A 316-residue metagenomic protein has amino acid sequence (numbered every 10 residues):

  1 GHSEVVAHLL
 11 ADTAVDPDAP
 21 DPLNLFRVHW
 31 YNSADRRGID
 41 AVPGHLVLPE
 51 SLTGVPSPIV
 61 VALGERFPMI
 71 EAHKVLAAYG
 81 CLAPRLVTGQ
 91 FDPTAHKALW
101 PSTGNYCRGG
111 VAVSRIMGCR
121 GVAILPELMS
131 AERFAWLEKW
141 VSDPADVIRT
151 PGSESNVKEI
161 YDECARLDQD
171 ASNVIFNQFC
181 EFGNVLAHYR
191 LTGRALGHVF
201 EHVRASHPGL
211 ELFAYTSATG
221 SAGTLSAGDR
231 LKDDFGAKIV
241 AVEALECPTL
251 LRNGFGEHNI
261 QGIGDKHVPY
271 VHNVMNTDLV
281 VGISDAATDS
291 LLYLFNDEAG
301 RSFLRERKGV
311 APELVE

Functional and structural regions predicted by a protein language model:
G1-E316: PLP-dependent amino-acid enzyme catalytic core
